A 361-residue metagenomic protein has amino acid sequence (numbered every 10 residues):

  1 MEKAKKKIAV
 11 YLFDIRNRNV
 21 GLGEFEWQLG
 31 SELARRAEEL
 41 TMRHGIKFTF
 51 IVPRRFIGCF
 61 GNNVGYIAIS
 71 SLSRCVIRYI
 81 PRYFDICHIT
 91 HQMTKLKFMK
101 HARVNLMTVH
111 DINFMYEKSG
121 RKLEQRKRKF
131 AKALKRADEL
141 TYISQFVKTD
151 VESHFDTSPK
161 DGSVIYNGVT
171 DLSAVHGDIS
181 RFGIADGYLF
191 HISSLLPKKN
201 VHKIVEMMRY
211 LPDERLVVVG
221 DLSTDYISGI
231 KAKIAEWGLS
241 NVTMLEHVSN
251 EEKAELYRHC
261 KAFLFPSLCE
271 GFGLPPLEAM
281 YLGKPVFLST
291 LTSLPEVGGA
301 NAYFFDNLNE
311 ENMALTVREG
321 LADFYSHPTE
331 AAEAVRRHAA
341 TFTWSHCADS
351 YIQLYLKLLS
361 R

Functional and structural regions predicted by a protein language model:
M1-R361: Carbohydrate transferase catalytic cores enriched for Leloir-type hexosyltransferases
